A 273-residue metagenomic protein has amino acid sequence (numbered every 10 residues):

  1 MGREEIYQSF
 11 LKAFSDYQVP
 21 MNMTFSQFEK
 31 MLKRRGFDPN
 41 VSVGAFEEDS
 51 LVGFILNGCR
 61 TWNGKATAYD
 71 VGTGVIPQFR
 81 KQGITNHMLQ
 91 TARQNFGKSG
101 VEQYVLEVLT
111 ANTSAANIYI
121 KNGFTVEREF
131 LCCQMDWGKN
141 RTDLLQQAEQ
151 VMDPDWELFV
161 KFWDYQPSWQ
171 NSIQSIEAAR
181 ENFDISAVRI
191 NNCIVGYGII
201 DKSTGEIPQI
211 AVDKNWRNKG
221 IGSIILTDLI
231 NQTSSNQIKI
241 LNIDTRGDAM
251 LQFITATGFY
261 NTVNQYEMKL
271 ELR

Functional and structural regions predicted by a protein language model:
M1-Q27, K139-S172: Short amphipathic alpha-helix that is part of the acyltransferase structural core
Q18-S42, F46-E48, V52-C59, K161-N191: Active-site rim helix/loop that mediates acceptor-substrate recognition in acyltransferases
G44, S50-C59, T67-Y69, G74 (+2 more regions): Conserved beta-strand in the GNAT
T67, F96-E107, T233-T245: Conserved GNAT acetyl-CoA-binding A-motif
V75-P77, K81-Q94, I120-K121, N218-N231: Conserved acetyl-CoA-binding loop-helix of GNAT-fold acetyltransferases
Q82, N86, K98, E102 (+3 more regions): Conserved active-site alpha-helix within GNAT-family acetyltransferase domains
L109-A111, E129-P154, R246, Y260-R273: C-terminal "cap" of GNAT-fold acetyltransferases
D153-I210, K214-I224: Non-catalytic interaction/regulatory modules that flank or connect domains
